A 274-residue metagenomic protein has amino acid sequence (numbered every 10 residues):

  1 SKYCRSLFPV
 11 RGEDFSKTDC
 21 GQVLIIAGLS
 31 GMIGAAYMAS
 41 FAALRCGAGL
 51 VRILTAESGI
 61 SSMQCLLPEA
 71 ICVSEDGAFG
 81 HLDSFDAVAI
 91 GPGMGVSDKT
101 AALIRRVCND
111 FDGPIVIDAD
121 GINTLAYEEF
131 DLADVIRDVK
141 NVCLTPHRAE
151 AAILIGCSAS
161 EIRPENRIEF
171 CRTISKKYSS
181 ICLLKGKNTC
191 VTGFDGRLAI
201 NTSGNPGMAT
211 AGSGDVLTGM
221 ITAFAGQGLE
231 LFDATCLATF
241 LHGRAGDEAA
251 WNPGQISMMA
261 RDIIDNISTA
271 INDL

Functional and structural regions predicted by a protein language model:
S1-I115, N123-C143, R148, A152-L274: Small-residue (G/A/S/T)-rich helix-start motifs and N-terminal tracts that mark the onset
